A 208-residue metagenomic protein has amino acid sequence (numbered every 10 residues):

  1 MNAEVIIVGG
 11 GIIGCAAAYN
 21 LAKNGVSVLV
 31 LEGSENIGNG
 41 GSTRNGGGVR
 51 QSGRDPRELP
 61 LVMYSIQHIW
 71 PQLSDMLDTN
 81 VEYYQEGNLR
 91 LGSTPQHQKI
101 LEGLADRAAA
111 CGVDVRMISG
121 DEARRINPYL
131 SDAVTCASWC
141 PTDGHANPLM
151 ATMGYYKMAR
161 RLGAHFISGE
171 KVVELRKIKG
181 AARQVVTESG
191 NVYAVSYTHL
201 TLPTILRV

Functional and structural regions predicted by a protein language model:
V5-L29: N-terminal Rossmann-like FAD-binding beta1-loop-alpha1 element of flavoenzymes
K23-G41: Glycine-rich FAD pyrophosphate-binding loop
N24, C111, L162: Conserved dinucleotide-binding and phosphotransfer motif residues
G46-I126: Dinucleotide-binding Rossmann-like beta1-alpha1 core, especially the glycine-rich loop that anchors the ADP
N80-R90, L104, M117, R124-L162: Helix-loop-beta segment of a Rossmann-like dinucleotide-binding subdomain
Q96, N127-V134, R176-R183: A short, glycine/Asx- and small/polar-enriched loop/turn that sits immediately N-terminal to a beta-strand
T142-S189, Y193: Helical element adjacent to the flavin cofactor pocket in flavoenzyme catalytic cores
T198-T204: Conserved small/polar residues in nucleotide/adenosyl-binding loops
